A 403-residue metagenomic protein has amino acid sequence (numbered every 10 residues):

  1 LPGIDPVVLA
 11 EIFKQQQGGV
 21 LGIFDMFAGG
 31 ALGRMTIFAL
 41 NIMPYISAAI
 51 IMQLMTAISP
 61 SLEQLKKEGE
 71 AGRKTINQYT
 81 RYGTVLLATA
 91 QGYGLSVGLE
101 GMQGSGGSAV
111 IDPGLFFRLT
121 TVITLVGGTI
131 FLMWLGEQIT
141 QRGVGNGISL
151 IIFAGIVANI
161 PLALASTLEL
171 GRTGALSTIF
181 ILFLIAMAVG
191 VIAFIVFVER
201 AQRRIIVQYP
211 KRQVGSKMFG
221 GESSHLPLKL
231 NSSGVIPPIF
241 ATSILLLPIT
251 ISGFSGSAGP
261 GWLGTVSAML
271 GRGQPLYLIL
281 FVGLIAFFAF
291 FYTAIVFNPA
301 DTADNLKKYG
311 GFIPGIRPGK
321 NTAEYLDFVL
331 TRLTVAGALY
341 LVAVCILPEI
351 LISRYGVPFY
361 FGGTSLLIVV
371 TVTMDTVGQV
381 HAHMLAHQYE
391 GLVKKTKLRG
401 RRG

Functional and structural regions predicted by a protein language model:
L1-Q64, A71-G403: N-terminal cationic and glycine-rich segments that engage phosphates or anionic surfaces
